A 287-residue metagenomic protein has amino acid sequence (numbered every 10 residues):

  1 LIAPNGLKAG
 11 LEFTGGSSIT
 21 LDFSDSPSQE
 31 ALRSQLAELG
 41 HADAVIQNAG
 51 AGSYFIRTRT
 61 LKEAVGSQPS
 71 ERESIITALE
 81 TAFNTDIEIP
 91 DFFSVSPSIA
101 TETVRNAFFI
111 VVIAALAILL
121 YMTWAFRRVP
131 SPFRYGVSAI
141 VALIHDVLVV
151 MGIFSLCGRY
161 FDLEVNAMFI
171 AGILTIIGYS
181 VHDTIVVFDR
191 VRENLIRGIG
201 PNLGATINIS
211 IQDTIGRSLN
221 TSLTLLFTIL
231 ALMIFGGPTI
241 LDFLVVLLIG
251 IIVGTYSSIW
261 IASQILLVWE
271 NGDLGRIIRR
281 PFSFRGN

Functional and structural regions predicted by a protein language model:
L1-N287: A structural signal for conserved, well-ordered secondary-structure elements that form binding/interaction cores
